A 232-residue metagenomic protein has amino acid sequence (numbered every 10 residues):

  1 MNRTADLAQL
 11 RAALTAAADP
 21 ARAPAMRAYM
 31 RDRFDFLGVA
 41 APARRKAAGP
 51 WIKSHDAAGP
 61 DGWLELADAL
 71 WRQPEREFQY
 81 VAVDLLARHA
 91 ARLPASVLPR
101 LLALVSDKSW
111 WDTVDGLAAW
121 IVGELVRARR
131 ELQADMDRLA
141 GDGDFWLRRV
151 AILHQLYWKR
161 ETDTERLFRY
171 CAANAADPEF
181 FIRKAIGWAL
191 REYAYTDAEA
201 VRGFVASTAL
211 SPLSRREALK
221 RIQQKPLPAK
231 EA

Functional and structural regions predicted by a protein language model:
M1-A232: Alpha-helical scaffold domains
